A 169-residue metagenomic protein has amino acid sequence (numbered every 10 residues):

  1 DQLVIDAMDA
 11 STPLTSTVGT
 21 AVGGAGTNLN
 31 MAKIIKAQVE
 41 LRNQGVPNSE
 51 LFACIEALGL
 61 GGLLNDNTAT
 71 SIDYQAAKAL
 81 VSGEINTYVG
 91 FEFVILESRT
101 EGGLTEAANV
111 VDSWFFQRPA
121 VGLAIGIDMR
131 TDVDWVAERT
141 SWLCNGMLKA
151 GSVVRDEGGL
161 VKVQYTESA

Functional and structural regions predicted by a protein language model:
D1-Q44, K162-A169: Alpha-helical scaffold segments that mediate packing/assembly in large oligomeric complexes
D1-V18, R42-A57, F93, I127 (+1 more regions): Long, contiguous amphipathic alpha-helices that act as assembly "spine/axial" helices in icosahedral shell and virion
N28-T68, I72: Hydrophobic, aromatic-enriched interface-forming segments
L29, D66-A169: Sequence/fold signature of self-assembling virion shell proteins
